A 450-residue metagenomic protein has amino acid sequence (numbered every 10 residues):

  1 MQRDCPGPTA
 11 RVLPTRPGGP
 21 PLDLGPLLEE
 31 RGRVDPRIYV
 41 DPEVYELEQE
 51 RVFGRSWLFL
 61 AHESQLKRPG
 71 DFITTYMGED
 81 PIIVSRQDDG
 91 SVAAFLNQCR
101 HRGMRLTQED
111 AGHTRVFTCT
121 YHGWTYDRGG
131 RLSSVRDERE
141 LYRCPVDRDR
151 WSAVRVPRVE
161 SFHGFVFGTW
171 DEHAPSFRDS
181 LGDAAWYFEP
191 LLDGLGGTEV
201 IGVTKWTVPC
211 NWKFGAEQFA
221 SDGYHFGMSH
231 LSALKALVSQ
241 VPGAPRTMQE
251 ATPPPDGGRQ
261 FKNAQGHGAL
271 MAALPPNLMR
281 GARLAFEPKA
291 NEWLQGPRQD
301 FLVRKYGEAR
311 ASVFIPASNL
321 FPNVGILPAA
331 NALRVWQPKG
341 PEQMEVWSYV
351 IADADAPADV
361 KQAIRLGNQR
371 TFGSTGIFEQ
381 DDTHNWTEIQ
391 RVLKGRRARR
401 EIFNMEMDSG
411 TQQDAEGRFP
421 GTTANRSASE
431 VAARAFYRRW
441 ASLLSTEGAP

Functional and structural regions predicted by a protein language model:
M1-G25: General detector of N-terminal leader/presequence modules that precede the first folded domain
P21-P36: Short, contiguous pre-domain boundary segments
L27, R37-I38, P42-G54, L58-M77: Glycine/alanine-rich phosphate-binding loops at beta-alpha junctions
F53-W57, M104, Y224: Generic structural signal for secondary-structure transition and capping sites
R55-K67, D137-R143, F314-L320: Short Pro/Gly-enriched beta-strand edge/turn motifs at strand-loop
Q65-E172, S176-W186: Rieske [2Fe-2S] iron-sulfur-binding domain
S91, P157-P450: C-terminal catalytic domain of Rieske-type non-heme iron oxygenases
